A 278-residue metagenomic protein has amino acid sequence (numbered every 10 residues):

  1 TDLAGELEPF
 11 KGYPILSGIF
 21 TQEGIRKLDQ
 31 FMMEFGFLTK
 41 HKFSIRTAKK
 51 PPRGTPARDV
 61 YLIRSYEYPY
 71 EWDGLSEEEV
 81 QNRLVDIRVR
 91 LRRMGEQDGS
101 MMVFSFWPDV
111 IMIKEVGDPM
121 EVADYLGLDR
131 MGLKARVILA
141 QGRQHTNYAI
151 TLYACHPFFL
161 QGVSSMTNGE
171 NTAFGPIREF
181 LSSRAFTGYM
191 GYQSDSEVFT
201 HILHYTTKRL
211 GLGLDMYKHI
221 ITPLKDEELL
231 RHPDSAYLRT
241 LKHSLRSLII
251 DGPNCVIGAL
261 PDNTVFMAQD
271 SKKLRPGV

Functional and structural regions predicted by a protein language model:
T1-V278: Conserved short alpha-helical segments that host acidic/polar catalytic motifs at enzyme active sites
